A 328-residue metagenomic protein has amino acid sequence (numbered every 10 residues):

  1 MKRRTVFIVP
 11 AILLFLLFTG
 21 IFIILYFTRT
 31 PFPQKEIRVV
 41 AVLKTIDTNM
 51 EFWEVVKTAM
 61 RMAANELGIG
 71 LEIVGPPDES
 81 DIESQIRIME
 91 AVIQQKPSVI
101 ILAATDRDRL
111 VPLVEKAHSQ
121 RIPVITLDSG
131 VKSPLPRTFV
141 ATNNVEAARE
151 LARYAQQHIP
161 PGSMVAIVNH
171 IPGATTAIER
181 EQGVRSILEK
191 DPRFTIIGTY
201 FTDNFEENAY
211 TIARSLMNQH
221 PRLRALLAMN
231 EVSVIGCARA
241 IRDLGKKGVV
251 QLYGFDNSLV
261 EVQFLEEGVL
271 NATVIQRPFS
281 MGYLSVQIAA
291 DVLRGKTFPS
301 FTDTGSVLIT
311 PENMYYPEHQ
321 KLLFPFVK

Functional and structural regions predicted by a protein language model:
F7-A11, S280, L284-K328: Hinge/cleft segment of the Venus flytrap/periplasmic-binding protein
V9-I23: Hydrophobic membrane-insertion alpha-helices, especially the h-region of bacterial N-terminal signal peptides
V40-T58, A63, L67, E72-E83 (+3 more regions): Extracytoplasmic "Venus flytrap"
E51-L67, A147-L151, T175-F194, N208 (+3 more regions): Short, solvent-exposed amphipathic alpha-helices that sit in or adjacent to ligand/effector-binding or catalytic
A64-D81, M164-N169, L188-E207: Short beta-strand elements in bilobed, periplasmic/extracellular small-molecule ligand-binding domains
I100-H118, V184, T202-V262: Hydrophobic alpha-helical
R107-E146, M164, S258-E266: Flexible loop/hinge segments that line or gate small-molecule binding clefts
V140-V165, N208-Y210, S258-E261, R277-R294: Hydrophobic alpha-helical segments within soluble ligand-binding/sensing domains
